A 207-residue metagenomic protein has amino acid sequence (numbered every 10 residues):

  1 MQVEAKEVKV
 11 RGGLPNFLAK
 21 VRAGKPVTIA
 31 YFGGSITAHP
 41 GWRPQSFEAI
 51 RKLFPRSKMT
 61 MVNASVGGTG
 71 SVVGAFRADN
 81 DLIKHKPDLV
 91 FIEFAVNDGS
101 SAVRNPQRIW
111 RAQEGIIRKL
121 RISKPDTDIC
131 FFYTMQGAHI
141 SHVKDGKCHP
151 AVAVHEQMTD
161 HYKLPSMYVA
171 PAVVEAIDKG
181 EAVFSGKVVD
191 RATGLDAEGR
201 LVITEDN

Functional and structural regions predicted by a protein language model:
M1-F32, I36-T37, G41-R43, F47 (+4 more regions): N-terminal secretory targeting modules
E4-E7, Q136-N207: Catalytic His-Asp segment of secreted/periplasmic serine-dependent ester chemistry enzymes
R22, A30, W42-A49, S57 (+1 more regions): Oxyanion-hole/transition-state-stabilizing segment in secreted/luminal serine hydrolases and related acyltransferases
T28-G33, T37, T60-S65, D88-F94 (+2 more regions): Structural recognition of the beta-strand scaffold that forms the well-ordered cores of secreted hydrolase catalytic
Y31-T37, A64, A102-P106, K144-D145 (+1 more regions): Second-shell loop/turn segments in exported
S35-A38, V66-S71, V96-S101, T127 (+2 more regions): Solvent-exposed loop/turn segments at secondary-structure junctions within structured extracellular/periplasmic domains
S46, I109-I116, A151-M158: A general structural detector for well-ordered alpha-helical segments in enzyme core domains, enriched
E93-N97, I117-E156: Active-site segments of SGNH/GDSL-like serine hydrolases that catalyze O-acetyl group transfer/hydrolysis on lipids
